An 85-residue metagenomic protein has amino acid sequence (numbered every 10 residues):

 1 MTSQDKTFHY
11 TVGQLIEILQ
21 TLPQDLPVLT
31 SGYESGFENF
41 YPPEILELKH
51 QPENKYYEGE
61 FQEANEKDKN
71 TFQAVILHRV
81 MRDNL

Functional and structural regions predicted by a protein language model:
T2-K6, Q24-L85: Detector for the mature cores of small, proteolytically processed and post-translationally modified peptide effectors
F8-Q20: DNA replication sliding-clamp ring fold and its partner-interaction surfaces
